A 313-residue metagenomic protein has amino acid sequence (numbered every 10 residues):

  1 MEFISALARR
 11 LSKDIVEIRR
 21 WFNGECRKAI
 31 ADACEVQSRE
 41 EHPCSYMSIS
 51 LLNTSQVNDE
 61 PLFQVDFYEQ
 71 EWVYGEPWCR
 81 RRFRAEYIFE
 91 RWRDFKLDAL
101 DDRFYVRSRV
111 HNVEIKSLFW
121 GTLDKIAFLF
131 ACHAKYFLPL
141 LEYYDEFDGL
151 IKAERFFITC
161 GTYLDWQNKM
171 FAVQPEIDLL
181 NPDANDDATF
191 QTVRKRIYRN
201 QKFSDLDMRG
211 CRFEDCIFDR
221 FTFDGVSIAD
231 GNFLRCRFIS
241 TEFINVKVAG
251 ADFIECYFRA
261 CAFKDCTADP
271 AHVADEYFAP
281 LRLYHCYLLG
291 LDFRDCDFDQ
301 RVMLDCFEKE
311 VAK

Functional and structural regions predicted by a protein language model:
E2, K13, E17-E25, R80-F83 (+3 more regions): Alpha-helix boundary/N-cap detector
E2-C44: Short N-terminal edge-element motif at the start of the domain
I4-R9, K13, D94-L97, V110-S117 (+2 more regions): Compositionally biased, non-globular sequence tracts
C26, I30-C34, S48-P61, E71-C79 (+2 more regions): Protein-protein interaction interfaces in oligomeric scaffolds, predominantly long amphipathic alpha-helices
I30-E69, E154-Q174: Amphipathic, interaction-prone secondary-structure segments
S55-R109: Intrinsically disordered, low-complexity regulatory segments enriched in Ser/Thr/Pro and charged residues
S117-Q201: Elongated scaffolding segments in large macromolecular assemblies, built predominantly from amphipathic alpha-helices
P175-K313: Tandem repeat scaffolds
